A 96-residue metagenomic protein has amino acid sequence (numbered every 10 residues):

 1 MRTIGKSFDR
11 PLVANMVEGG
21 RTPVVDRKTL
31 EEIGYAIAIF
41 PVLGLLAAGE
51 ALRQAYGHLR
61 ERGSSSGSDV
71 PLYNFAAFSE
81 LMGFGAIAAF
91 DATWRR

Functional and structural regions predicted by a protein language model:
M1-G20, I33: Alpha-helix-loop-beta-strand connector modules within alpha/beta enzyme cores
M16-R96: C-terminal alpha-helical cap/extension of soluble enzyme domains
